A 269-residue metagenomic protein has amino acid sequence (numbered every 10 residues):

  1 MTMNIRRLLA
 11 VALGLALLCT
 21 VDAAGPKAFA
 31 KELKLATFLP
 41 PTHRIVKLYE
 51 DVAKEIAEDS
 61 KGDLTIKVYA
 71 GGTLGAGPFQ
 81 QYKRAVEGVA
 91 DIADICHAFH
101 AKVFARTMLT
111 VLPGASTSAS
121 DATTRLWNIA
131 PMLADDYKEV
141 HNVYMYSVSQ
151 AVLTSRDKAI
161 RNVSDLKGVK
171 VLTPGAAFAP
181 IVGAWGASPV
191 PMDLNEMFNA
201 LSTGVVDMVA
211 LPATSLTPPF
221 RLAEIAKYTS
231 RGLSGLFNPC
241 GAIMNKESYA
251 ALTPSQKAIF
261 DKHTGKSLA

Functional and structural regions predicted by a protein language model:
M1-T2, F29: Coiled-coil-like amphipathic alpha-helices with heptad-repeat character
T2-A12: Bacterial N-terminal signal peptides that target proteins for export
N4, D22-G25: N-terminal twin-arginine translocation
A10-T20: Bacterial N-terminal signal peptides
L13, G25-A119, D135-A269: N-terminal secretory/targeting leader peptides
T123-E139: Hinge/lid segment of periplasmic solute-binding proteins
